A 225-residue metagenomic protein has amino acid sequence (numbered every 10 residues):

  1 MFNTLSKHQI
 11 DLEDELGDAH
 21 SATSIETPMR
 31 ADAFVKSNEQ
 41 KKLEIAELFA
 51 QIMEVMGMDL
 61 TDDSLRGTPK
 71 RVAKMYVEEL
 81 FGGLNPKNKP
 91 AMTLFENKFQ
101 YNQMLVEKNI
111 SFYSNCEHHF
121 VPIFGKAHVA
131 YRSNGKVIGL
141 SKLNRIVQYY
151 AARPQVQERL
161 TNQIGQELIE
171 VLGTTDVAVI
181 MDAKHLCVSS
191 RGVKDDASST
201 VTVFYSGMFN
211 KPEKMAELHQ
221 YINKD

Functional and structural regions predicted by a protein language model:
M1-D225: A domain-level signal for the structural core that forms small-molecule/cofactor-binding pockets and catalytic centers
